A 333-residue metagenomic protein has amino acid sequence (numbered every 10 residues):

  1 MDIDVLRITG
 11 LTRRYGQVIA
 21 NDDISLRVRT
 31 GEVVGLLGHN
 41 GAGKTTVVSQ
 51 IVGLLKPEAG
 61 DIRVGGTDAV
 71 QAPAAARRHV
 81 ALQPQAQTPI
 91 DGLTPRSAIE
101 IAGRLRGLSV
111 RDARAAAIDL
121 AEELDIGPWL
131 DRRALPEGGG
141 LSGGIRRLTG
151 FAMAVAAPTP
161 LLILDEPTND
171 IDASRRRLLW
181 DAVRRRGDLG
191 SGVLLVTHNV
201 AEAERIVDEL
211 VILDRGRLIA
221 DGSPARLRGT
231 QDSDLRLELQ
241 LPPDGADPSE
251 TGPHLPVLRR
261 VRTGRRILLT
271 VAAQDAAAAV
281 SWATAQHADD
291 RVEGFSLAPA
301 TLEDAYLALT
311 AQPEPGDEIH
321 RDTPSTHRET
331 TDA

Functional and structural regions predicted by a protein language model:
H39-G43: Walker A (P-loop) phosphate-binding loop of ABC-type ATPase nucleotide-binding domains
V52: Helix-to-loop junction immediately C-terminal to a conserved catalytic motif
G60-Q71, A75-A76: Conserved ABC transporter NBD signature motif
E100, R104, D112-R132: Conserved ABC ATPase "signature" region
L162-E166: Catalytic Walker B motif of ABC-type/P-loop ATPase nucleotide-binding domains
W180-A272: ABC transporter nucleotide-binding domain
